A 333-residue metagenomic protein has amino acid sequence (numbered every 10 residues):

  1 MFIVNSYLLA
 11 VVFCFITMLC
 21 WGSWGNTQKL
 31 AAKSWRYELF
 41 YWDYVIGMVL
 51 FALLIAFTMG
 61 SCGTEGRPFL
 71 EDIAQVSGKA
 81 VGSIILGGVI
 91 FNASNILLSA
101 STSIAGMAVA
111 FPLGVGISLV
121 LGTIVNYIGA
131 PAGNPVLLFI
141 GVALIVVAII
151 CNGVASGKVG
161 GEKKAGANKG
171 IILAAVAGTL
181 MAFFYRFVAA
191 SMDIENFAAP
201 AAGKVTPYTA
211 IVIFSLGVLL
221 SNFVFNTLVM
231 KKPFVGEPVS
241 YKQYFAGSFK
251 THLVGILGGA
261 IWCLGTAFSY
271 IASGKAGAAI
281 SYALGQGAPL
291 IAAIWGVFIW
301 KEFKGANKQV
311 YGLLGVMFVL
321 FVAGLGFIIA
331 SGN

Functional and structural regions predicted by a protein language model:
M1-N333: Polytopic alpha-helical membrane proteins, predominantly small-molecule transporters/carriers
